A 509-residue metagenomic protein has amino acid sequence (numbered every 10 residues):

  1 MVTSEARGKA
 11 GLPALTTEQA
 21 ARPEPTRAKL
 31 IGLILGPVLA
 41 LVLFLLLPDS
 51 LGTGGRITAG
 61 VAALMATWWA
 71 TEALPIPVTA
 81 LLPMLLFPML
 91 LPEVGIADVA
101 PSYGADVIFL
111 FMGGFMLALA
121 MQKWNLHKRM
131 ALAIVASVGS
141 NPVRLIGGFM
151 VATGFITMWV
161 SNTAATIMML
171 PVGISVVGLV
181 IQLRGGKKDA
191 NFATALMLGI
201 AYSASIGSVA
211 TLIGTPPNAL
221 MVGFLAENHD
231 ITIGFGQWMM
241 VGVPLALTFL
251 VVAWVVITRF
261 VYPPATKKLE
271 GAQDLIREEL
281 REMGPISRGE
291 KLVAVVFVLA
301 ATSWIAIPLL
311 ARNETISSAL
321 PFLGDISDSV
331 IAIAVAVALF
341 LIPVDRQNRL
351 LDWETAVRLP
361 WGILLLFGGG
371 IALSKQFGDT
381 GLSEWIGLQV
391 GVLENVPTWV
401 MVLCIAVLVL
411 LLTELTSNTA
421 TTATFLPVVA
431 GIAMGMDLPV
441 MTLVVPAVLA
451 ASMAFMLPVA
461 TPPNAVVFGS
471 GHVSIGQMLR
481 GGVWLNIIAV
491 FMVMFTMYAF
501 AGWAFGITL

Functional and structural regions predicted by a protein language model:
M1-L110, E227-H229, Q237-L388, L485-V490 (+1 more regions): Hydrophobic transmembrane alpha-helices of multi-pass small-molecule transporters
A20-A21, L64, V78, L82-G185 (+3 more regions): Membrane-embedded alpha-helical segments and adjacent helix-loop junctions characteristic of multi-pass solute
S50-G60, Y103-M116, T166, S327-V335 (+2 more regions): Structural signature of hydrophobic alpha-helical transmembrane segments
P83-P88, L132-A136, S140, P217-M239: Long, highly hydrophobic alpha-helical transmembrane signal-anchor segments
M84, T163-G178, M197, A210-E227 (+7 more regions): Re-entrant/interfacial helical elements at transmembrane boundaries that shape and gate the permeation pathway
F111, V143-F155, Q182-G207, I233-V241 (+2 more regions): Alpha-helical transmembrane segments of multi-pass membrane proteins
A152-V160, M169, L196-M221, Q237-I257 (+4 more regions): Membrane-embedded alpha-helical segments of transport systems, primarily multispan ion/solute transporters
Q182-L183, V243, L365-S383, E394-L509: C-terminal transmembrane helix pair
